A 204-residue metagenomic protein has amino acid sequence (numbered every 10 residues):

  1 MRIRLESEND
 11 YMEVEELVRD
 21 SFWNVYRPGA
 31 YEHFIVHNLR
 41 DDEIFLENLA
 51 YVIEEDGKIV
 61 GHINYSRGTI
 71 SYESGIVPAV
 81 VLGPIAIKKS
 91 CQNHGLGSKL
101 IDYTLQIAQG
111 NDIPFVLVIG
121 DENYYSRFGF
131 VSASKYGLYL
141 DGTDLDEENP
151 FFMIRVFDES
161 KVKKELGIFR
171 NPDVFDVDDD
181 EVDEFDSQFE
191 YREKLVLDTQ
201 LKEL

Functional and structural regions predicted by a protein language model:
R2-V14: A short beta-loop-alpha structural element at the N-terminal edge of CoA-dependent acyl/N-acetyltransferase catalytic
E15-V18, F22-N64, T69: Active-site rim helix/loop that mediates acceptor-substrate recognition in acyltransferases
N48, E148-F152: Short hydrophobic/aromatic beta-strand or adjacent loop that forms the aromatic wall/cage of a ligand/substrate-binding
D56-G57, S90, V156-K161: Short loop segments at secondary-structure junctions
T69-V81, Q92: A conserved beta-turn-beta hairpin within the catalytic core of GNAT-like acetyltransferases that forms part
L82, I87, N93-Q106, L117-V118: Conserved acetyl-CoA-binding loop-helix of GNAT-fold acetyltransferases
G110-I113, G120-D146: Conserved active-site alpha-helix within GNAT-family acetyltransferase domains
E159-L204: Acidic/histidine-enriched, glycine/proline-rich intrinsically disordered or flexible terminal extensions
